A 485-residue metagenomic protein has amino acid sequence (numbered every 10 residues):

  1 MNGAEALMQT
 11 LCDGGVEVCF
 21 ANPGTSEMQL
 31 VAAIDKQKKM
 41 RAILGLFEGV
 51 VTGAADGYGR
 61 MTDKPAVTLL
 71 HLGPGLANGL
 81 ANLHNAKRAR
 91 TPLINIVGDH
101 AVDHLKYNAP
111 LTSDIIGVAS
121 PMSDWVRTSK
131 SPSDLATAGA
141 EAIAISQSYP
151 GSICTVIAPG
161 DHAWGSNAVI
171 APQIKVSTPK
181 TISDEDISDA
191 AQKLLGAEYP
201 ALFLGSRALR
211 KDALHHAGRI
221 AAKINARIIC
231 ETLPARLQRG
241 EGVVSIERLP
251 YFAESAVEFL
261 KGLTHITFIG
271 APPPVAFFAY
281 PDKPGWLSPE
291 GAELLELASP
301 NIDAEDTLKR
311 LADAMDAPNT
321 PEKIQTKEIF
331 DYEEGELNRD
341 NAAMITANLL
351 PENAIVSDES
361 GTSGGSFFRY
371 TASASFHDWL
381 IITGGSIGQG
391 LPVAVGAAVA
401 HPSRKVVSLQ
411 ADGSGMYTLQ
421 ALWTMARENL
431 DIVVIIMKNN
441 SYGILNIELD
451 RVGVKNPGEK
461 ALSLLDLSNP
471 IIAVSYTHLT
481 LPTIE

Functional and structural regions predicted by a protein language model:
N2-A81: N-terminal cofactor/phosphate-binding cores enriched in small/glycine residues, especially glycine-rich loops such as
A4-M8, C12-E17, N22-T25, L30-Q37 (+1 more regions): Active-site diphosphate/adenylate-binding microenvironment
E17-V18, R60-V97, S120-P172, A190-P200 (+3 more regions): Structural signature of the thiamine diphosphate
N22-G24, I43-G53, T68-G75, K130-S131 (+3 more regions): Active-site nucleophile and cofactor-binding loops and adjacent substrate-binding regions of central metabolic enzymes
A33-D35, A54-P65, L80-P92, K223 (+2 more regions): Alpha-helix C-terminal capping segments
R60, S206-L297, A374-R404, M416-Q420 (+1 more regions): Glycine-rich, anion-gripping cofactor-binding loops and their flanking helix/strand elements in enzyme active sites
I96, H104-L111, S366-L479: Thiamine diphosphate
S133, G270-G364, L479: Phosphate/pyrophosphate-binding active-site segments
